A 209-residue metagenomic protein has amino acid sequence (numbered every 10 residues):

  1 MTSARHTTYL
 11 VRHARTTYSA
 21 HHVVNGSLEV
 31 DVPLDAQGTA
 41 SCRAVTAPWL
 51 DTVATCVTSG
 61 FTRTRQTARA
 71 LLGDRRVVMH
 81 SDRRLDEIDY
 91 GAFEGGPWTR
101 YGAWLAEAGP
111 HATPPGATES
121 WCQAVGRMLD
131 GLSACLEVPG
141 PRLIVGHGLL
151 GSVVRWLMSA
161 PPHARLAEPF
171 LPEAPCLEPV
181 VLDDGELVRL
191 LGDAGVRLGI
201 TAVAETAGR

Functional and structural regions predicted by a protein language model:
T2-H6, I88-T99, W156-R209: Acidic, low-complexity terminal tails and accessory targeting/binding regions of phosphate-metabolizing enzymes
R5-T7, V11-R75, W104, E119: Active-site-proximal alpha-helix that buttresses catalytic centers in soluble enzyme cores
T8, V138-G148: Generic beta-sheet signal
A14, T58-T62, R84, I144-L149: Short, well-ordered beta-to-alpha junction loops that form the rim of enzyme active sites and present histidine/acidic
V32-P33, G73-M128: Phosphate-handling substructures
W49-T52, C135-G140: Glycine-rich phosphate-binding loop signature in dinucleotide/nucleotide-binding domains
D51-R84, A106, V181-R209: Conserved histidine-centered catalytic loops in small-molecule metabolism enzymes
A70, V153-L157: Active-site signature of alpha/beta-hydrolase-fold catalytic machinery across serine- and Asp/Cys-nucleophile hydrolases
